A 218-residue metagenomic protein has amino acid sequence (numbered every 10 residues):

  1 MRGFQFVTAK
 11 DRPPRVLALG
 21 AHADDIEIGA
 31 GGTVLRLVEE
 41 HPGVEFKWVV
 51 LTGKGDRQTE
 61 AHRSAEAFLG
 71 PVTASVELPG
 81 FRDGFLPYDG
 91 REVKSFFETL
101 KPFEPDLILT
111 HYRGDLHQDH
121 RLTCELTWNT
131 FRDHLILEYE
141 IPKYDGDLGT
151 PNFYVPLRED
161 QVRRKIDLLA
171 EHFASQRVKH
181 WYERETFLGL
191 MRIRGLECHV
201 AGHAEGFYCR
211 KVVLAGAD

Functional and structural regions predicted by a protein language model:
M1-A23, E27-K143, G149, E171 (+4 more regions): Active-site beta-strand->loop->alpha-helix modules in alpha/beta enzyme cores, enriched in Gly/His/Asp(Glu)
R2, A201-D218: Short, basic/aromatic-enriched C-terminal tail that caps enzymatic domains
F81, I141, L157-E159, C209: Active-site donor-binding loop signature of nucleotide-sugar glycosyltransferases
D145-D160: Phosphate-binding/catalytic loops
D160-T186: A charged, well-structured terminal subsegment
Y182, H199-G202: Alpha-helix N-cap and coil->helix boundary residues
